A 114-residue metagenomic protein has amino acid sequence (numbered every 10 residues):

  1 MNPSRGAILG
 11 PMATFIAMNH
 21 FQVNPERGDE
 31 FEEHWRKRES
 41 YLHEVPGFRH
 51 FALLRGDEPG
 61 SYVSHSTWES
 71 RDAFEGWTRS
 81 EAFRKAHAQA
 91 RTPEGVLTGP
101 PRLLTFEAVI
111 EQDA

Functional and structural regions predicted by a protein language model:
N2-F15, A52-P59, A88-A114: Glycine-rich beta-strand-turn "strand-cap" elements at beta-sheet edges
F15-Q22, A52-S80: Short, well-ordered beta-strand segments in beta-rich or mixed alpha/beta enzyme and ligand-binding folds
Q22-E32: Short, surface-exposed ligand-recognition loops at beta-strand->loop->(often short) alpha-helix junctions that present
V23-P25, S70, E107-I110: Non-catalytic surface loops within mature trypsin-like serine protease
D29-F31, V63, F74-G76, D113-A114: Short acidic, gly/pro-rich beta-turn/loop elements at beta-sheet edges and active-site/ligand-binding grooves
K37-R49, T67-R102: An amphipathic, aromatic/His-enriched active-site/gating alpha helix that lines ligand/cofactor pockets
